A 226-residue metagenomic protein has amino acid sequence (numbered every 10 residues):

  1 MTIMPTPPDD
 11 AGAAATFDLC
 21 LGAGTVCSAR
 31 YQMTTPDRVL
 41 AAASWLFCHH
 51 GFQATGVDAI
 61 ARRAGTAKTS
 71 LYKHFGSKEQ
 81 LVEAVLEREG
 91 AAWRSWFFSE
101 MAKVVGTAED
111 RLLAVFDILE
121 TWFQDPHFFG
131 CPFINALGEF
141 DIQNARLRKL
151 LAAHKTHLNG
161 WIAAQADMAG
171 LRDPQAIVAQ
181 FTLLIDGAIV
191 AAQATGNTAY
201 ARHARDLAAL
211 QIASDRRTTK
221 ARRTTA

Functional and structural regions predicted by a protein language model:
M1-T34, R216-A226: N-terminal intrinsically disordered/low-complexity leader segments
I3, L147-A153, D167-Q211, D215-A226: Hydrophobic/aromatic-rich alpha-helical bundle segments in the mid-to-C-terminal region
P36-D37, V57, E79, E83 (+7 more regions): Short, structured helix-loop boundary elements
R38, A42-Q80, A84: Helix-turn-helix
A84, F98-D125, M168, P174 (+1 more regions): Hydrophobic alpha-helical connector segments
A91-R94, E100, D110-A114, Q143-M168 (+2 more regions): Amphipathic alpha-helical packing segments from all-alpha helical-bundle domains
D110-R111, D125-R146: Amphipathic alpha-helical segments used for helix-helix packing
